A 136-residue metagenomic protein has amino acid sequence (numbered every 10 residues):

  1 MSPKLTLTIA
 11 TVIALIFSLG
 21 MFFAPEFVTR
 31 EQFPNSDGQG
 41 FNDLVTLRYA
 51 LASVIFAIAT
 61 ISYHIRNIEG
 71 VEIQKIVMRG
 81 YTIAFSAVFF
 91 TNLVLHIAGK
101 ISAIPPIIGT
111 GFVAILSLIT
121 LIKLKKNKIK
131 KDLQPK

Functional and structural regions predicted by a protein language model:
M1, N67-K75, G99-S102: Membrane-interface helix-boundary motifs at transmembrane edges
M1-I16: Cytosolic juxtamembrane helix and N-cap/initiation of the first transmembrane helix
A14-A52: Hydrophobic transmembrane helix segments
R30-F33, Q74, K128-K136: Short, Lys/Arg-enriched, Gly/Pro-containing loop segments at transmembrane-helix junctions of multi-pass membrane
D43-N67, I83-A87: Core segments of alpha-helical transmembrane spans in multipass integral membrane proteins
I76-N92, T110-S117: Hydrophobic alpha-helical membrane segments
F89-I107: Membrane-helix boundary connector in multi-pass membrane proteins
V113-D132: Membrane-water interface at the C-terminal end of transmembrane alpha helices
